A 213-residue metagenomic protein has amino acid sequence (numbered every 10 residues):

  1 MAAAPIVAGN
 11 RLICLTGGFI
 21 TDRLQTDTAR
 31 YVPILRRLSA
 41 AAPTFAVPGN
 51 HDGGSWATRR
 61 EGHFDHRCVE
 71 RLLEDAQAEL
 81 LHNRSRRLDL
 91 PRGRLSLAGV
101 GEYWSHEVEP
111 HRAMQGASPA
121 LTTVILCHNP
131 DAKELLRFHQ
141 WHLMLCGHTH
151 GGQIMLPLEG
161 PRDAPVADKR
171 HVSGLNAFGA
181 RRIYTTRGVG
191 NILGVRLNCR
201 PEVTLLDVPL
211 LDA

Functional and structural regions predicted by a protein language model:
M1, T28-Y31, R59-H63, R112-A113 (+3 more regions): Short, glycine/charged-enriched secondary-structure capping and boundary segments
M1-E79: Membrane-embedded segments
R11-G18, P43-N50, L81-N83, V124-C127 (+2 more regions): Active-site neighborhood of phospho(di)ester-bond hydrolases with catalytic His/Asp-centered motifs
F19-D22, N50-G54, R86-L88, E102-S105 (+3 more regions): Solvent-exposed loop/turn segments at secondary-structure junctions within structured extracellular/periplasmic domains
Y31, H82, E107-R112, R162-R170: N-terminal post-signal-peptidase region of extra-cytosolic proteins
N50, R92, G99-G101, R187 (+1 more regions): A mature extracytoplasmic/lumenal domain signature
W56-S85, L90-C127, K133-E134, H139 (+1 more regions): Binuclear metal-dependent hydrolase catalytic cores centered on His/Asp/Glu-rich metal-binding motifs
P130-L205, D212: Conserved beta-sheet core of the metallophosphoesterase superfamily
